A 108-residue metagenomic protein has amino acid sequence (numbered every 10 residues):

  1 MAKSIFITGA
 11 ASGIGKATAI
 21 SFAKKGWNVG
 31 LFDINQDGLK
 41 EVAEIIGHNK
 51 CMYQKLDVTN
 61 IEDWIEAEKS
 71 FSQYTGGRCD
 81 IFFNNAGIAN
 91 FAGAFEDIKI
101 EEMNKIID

Functional and structural regions predicted by a protein language model:
M1-G30: Canonical Rossmann dinucleotide-binding motif of NAD(H)/NADP(H)-dependent dehydrogenases/reductases, specifically
T8-G9, C79-G87: Rossmann-fold scaffold of SDR-type NAD(P)-dependent oxidoreductases
K25-E41: Conserved glycine-rich Rossmann-like NAD(P)H-binding loop of the short-chain dehydrogenase/reductase
L31, K55, D108: Conserved residues in the N-terminal Rossmann fold of short-chain dehydrogenase/reductase
Q36-D37, K55-A67, I100: The beta1-alpha1 cofactor-binding region of Rossmann-like NAD(H)/NADP(H)-dependent oxidoreductases
C51-Y53: Hydrophobic/aromatic anchor residues within beta-strands of the central parallel beta-sheet of Rossmann-like
F71-R78: Glycine-rich phosphate-binding loop signature in dinucleotide/nucleotide-binding domains
G93-F95, K99-I107: Substrate-binding pocket helix/loop in short-chain dehydrogenase/reductase
